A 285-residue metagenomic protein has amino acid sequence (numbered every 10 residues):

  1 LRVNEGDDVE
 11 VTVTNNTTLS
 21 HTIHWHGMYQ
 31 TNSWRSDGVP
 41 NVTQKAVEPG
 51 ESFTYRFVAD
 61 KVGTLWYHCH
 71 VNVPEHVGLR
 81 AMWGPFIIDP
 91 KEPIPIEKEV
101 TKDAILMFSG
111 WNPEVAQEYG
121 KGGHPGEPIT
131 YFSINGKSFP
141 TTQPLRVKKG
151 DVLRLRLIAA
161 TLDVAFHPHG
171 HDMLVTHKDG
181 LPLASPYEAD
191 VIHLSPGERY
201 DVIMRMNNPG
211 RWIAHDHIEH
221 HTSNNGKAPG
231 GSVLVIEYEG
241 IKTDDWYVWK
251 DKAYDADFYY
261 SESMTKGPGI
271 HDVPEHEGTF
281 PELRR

Functional and structural regions predicted by a protein language model:
L1-I88, D163-H193, W212-I236: Histidine- and aromatic-enriched segments that form or immediately flank copper-ligand environments
L1-V9, P140-V152: Short, glycine/small-residue-enriched coil/turn segments at secondary-structure junctions
S20-I23, P113-E118, A165-F166, D245: Short, solvent-exposed loop/turn elements at domain surfaces
E51-F57, Q143-L145, L153, D190-I192 (+1 more regions): Short strand-edge motifs at loop-to-beta-strand transitions and within beta-strands of extracellular beta-rich domains
H76-E114, S195, D201-R285: Extended terminal and domain-junction accessory segments
K102-V147, G269: Acidic-aromatic/histidine active-site loop/patch
R146, D151-F166: Long, repeat-rich segments with strong aromatic
